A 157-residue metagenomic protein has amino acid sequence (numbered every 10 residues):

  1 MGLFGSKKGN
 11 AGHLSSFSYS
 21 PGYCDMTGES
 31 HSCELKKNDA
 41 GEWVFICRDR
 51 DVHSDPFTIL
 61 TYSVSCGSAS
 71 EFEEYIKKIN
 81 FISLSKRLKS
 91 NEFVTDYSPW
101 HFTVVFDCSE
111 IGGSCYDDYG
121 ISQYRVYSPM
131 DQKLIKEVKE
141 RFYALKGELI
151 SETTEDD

Functional and structural regions predicted by a protein language model:
G2-D25, I82, K86-D157: Short, well-ordered, aromatic-rich surface patches in folded extracellular/luminal domains
L3, S32-K36, Y62-V64, W100-T103: Hydrophobic/aromatic beta-strand elements that line small-molecule binding cavities or substrate pockets in beta-rich
H13-Y19, W43-C47, I59: Generic structural motif
M26-S32, F57-I59, T95-P99: Short, surface-exposed coil-to-beta transition loops
H31-C33, T58-Y62, S109-C115: Short beta-strand segments
H31-V52: Short, flexible N-terminal segments of the mature chain
K37-G41, V64-F72, V104-I111: A short, structured loop/turn motif at beta-sheet edges
I46-S85: A short-motif feature that recognizes glycine-rich, charge-decorated loops that bind or process nucleotide phosphates
